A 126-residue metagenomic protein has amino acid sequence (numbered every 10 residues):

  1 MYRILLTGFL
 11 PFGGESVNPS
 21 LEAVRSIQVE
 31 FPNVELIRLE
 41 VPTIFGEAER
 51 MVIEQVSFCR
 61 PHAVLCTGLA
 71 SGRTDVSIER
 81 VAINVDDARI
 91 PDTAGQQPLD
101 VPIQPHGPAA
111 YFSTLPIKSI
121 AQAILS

Functional and structural regions predicted by a protein language model:
M1-S126: N-terminal catalytic or cofactor-binding beta/alpha core of small enzyme domains
